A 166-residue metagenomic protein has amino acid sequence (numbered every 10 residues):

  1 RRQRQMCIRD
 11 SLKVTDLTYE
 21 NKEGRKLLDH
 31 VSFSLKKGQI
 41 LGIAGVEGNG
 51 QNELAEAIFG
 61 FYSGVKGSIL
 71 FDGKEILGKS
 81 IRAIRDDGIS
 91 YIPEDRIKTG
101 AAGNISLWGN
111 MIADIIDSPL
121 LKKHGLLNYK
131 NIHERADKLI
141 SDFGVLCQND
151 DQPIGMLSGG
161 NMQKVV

Functional and structural regions predicted by a protein language model:
Q3-I8: Short, small-residue-biased leader/transition segments that mark boundaries at the very start of proteins
D10-L12, K26, Q148-Q152: ABC ATPase A-loop
V14-E20, K26-K36, G67: Conserved beta-strand
L41-Q51: The feature captures the beta-strand-to-loop junction immediately N-terminal to the Walker
G42, K164-V166: ABC ATPase nucleotide-binding domain "signature" region
V46, S106, N161: Conserved hydrophobic/aromatic pocket- or pore-lining residues that grip, position, or stack substrates in active sites
A55-L157: Conserved P-loop NTPase catalytic core
L157-K164: ABC ATPase nucleotide-binding domain "signature motif"
